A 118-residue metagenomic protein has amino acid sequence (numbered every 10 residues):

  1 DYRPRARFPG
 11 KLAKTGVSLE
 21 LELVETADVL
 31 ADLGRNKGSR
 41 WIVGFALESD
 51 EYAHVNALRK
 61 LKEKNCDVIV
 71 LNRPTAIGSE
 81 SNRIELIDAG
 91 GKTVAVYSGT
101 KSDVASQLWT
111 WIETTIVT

Functional and structural regions predicted by a protein language model:
D1-A76, E85, V94-A95: Glycine-rich phosphate/dinucleotide-binding loop and adjoining beta-alpha-beta core of small-molecule
C66, R73-T118: Small-residue (G/A/S/T)-rich helix-start motifs and N-terminal tracts that mark the onset
